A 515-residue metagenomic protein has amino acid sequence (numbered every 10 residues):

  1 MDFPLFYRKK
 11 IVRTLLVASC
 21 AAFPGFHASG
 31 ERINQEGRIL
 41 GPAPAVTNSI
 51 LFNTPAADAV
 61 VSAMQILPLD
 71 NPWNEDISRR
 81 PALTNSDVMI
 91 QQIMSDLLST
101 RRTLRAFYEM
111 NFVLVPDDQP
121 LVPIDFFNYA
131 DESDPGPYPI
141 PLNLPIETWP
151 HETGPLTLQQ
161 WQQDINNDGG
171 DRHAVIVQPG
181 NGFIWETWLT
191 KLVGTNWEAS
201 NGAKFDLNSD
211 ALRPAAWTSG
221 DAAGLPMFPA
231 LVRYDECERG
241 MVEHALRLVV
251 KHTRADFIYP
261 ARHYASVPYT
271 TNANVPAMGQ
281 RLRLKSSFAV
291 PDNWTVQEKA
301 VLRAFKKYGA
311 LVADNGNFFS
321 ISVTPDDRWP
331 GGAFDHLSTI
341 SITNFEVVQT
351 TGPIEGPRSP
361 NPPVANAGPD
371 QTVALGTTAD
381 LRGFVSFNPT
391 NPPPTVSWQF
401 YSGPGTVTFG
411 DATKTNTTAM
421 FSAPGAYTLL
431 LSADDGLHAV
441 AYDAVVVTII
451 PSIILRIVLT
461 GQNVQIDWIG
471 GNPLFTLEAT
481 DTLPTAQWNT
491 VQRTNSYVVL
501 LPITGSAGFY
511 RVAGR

Functional and structural regions predicted by a protein language model:
S29-S359: Short, surface-exposed polybasic-aromatic patches that bind anionic ligands, especially phosphate groups
W73, Q399-K414: Low-complexity "stalk/linker" and mucin-like segments enriched in Ser/Thr/Pro/Ala/Gly
P360-P369, P451-I457: Proline-enriched interdomain boundary motifs that mark the N-terminal boundary and often initiate the first structured
R382-T390, Q399-Y401, D467-G471, T480-T482: Acidic, Ser/Thr
T415-A426, V498-T504: Solvent-exposed segments in extracellular or luminal domains encompassing
D434-A439: Short, solvent-exposed loop/turn segments at the edges of extracellular beta-sandwich modules
A441-I449: C-terminal edge beta-strand
I449-R515: Short, composition-biased motifs enriched in small/polar/acidic residues
